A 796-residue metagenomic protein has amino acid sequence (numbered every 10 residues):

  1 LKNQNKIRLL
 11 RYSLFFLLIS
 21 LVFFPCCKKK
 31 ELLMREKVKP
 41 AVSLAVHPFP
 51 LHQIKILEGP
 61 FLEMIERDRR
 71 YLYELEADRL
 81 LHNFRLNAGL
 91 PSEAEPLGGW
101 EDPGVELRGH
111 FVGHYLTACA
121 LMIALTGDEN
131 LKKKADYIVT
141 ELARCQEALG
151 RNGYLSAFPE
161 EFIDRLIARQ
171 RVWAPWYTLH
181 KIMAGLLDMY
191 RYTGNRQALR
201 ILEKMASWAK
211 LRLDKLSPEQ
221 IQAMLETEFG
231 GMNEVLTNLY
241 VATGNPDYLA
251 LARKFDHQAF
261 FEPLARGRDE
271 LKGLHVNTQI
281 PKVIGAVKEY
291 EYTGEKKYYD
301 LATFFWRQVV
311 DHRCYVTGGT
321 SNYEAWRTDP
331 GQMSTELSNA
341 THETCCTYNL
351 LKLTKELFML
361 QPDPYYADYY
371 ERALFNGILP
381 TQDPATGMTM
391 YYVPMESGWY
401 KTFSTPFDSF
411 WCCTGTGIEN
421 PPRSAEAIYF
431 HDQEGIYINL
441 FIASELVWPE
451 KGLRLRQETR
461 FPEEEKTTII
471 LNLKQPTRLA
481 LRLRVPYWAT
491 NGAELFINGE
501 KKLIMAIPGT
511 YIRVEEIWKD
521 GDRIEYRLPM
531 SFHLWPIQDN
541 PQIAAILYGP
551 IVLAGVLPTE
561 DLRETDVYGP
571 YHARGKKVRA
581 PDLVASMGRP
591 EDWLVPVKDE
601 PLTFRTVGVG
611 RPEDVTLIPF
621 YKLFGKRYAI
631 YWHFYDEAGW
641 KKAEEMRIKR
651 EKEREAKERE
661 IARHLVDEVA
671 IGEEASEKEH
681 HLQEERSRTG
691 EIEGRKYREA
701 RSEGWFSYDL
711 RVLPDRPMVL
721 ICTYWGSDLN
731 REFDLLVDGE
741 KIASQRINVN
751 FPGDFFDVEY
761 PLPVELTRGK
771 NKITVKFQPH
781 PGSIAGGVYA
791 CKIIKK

Functional and structural regions predicted by a protein language model:
K2-S13: Bacterial N-terminal signal peptides that target proteins for export
S13-V22: Bacterial N-terminal signal peptides
F24-C26: C-terminal motif of bacterial Sec signal peptides marking the signal peptidase cleavage site
K30-E129, K133, D164-Y192, F229-D247 (+4 more regions): Aromatic (Trp/Tyr) and acidic
I201-Y292: Hydrophobic, small-residue-rich alpha-helical packing segments that form membrane-like cores
A302, D368-N376, T381-N472, I507 (+3 more regions): C-terminal beta-rich recognition modules with glycine/proline-rich loops and embedded aromatic residues
K501-G521, R527-P541, R650, S687-V719 (+1 more regions): Beta-strand-rich ligand-recognition modules
